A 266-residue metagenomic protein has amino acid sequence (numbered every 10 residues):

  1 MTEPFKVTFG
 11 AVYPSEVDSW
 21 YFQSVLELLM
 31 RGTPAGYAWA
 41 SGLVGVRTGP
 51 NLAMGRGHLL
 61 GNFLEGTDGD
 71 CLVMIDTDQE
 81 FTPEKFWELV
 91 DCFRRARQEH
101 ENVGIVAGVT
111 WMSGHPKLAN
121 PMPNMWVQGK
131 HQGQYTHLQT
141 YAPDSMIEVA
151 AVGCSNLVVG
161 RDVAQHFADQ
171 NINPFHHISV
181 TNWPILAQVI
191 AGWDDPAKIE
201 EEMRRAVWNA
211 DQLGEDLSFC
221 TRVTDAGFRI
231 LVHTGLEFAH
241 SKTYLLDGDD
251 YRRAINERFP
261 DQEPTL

Functional and structural regions predicted by a protein language model:
M1-P50: N-proximal low-complexity "stem/linker" segments adjacent to membrane-targeting elements
T2, N171-L266: C-terminal catalytic/acceptor-binding lobe
S24-E27, H58, E88, S218: Alpha-helical elements of Rossmann-like donor-binding domains used by nucleotide-donor carbohydrate transfer enzymes
L52-R56, D216: Conserved donor sugar-nucleotide recognition element shared by glycan-biosynthetic enzymes
G57-C71: Active-site nucleotide-sugar/metal-binding loop of Leloir-type enzymes
D68-G69, Q98-V103, F228: Short, high-confidence coil segments that cap the C-terminus of an alpha-helix and link into the following beta-strand
G69-E80: Short beta-strand-to-loop acidic/aromatic patch adjacent to the donor-nucleotide binding site
T82-P196: Conserved catalytic core of nucleotide-sugar-dependent glycosyltransferases
